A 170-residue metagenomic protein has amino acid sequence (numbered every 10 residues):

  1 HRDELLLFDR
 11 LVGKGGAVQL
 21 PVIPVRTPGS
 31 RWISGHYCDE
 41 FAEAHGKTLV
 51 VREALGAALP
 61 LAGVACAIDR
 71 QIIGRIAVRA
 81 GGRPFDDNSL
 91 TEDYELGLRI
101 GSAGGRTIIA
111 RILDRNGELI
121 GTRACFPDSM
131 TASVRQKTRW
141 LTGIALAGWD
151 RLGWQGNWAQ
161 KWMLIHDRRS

Functional and structural regions predicted by a protein language model:
H1-R115, I120-R123, S129, R135-T138: Internal catalytic domains of large membrane-associated glycosyltransferases
L55-A57, R115, L119-S170: Basic/Trp-rich segment in TM-proximal cytosolic loops or flexible interdomain/linker regions
